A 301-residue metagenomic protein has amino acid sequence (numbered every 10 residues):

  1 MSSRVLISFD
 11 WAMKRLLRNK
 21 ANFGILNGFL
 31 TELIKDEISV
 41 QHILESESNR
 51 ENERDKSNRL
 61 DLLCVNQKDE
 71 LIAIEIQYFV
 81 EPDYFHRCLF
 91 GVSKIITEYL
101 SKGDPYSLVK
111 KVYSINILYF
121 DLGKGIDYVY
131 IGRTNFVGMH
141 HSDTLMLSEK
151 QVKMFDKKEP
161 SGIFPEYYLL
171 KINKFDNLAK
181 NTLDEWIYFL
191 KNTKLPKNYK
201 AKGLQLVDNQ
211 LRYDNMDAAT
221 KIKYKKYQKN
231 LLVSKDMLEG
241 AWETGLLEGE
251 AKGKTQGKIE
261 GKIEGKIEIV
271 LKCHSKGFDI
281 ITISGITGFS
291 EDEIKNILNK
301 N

Functional and structural regions predicted by a protein language model:
M1-N301: Elongated, amphipathic alpha-helical interaction scaffolds
